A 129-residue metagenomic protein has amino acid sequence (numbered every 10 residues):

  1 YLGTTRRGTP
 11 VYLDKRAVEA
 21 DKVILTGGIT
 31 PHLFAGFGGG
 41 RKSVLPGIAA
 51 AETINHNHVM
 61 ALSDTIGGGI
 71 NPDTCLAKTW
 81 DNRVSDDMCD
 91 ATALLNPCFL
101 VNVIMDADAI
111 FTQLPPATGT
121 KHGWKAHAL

Functional and structural regions predicted by a protein language model:
Y1-G3, T9-L129: Conserved, well-structured core segments that form the ligand-binding/active-site neighborhood of functional domains
